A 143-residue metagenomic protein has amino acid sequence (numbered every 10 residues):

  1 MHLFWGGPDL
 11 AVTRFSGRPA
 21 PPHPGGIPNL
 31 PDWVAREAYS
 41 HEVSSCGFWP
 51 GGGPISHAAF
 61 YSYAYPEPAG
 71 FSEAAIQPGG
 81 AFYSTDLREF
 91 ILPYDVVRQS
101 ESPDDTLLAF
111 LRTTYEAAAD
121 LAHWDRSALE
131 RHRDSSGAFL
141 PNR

Functional and structural regions predicted by a protein language model:
M1-P50: Aromatic/basic-lined ligand-recognition segments that form π-stacking hydrophobic pockets flanked by Lys/Arg to engage
R18-A20, P54-S56, G70, R98-S100: Residues in flexible loops and secondary-structure boundaries
P22-G26, A74-I76, W124, A128 (+1 more regions): General "foldedness" signal
I27-N29, Y63, Q77-G79, A109 (+1 more regions): General N-terminal targeting signals
H41-P93: Low-complexity, glycine/alanine/valine/leucine- and proline-rich hydrophobic stretches
F82-R143: TerminUS-proximal long segments
